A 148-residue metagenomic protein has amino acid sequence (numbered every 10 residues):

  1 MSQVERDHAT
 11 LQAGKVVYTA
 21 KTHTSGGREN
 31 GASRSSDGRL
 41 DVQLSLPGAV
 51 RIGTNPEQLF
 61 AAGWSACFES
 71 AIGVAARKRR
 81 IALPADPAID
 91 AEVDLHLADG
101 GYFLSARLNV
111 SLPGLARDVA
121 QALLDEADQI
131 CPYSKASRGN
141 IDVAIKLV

Functional and structural regions predicted by a protein language model:
M1-A62, E69-V148: Extended beta-strand/beta-hairpin segments
